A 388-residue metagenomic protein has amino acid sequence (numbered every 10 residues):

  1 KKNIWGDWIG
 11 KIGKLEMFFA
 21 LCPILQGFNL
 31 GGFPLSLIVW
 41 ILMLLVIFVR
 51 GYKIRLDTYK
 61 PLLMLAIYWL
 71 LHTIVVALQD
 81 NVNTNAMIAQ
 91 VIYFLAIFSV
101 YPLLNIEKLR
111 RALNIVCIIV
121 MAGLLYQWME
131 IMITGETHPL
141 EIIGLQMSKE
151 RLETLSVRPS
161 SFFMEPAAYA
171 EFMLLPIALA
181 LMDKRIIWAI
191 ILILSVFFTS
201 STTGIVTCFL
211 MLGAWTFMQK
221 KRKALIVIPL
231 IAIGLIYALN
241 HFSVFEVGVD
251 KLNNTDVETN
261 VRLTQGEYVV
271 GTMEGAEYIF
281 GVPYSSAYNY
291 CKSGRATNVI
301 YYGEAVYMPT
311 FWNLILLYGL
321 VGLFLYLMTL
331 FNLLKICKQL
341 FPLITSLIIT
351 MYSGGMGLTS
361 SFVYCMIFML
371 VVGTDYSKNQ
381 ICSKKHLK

Functional and structural regions predicted by a protein language model:
K1-L71, Y376-K388: Transmembrane signal-anchor hairpin modules in multi-pass inner-membrane enzymes, especially those that act on
N3, L212-F217, R222-V227, L314-T350: Hydrophobic transmembrane alpha-helices and their immediate junctions
W40-L44, P342-M351, G357-K388: Transmembrane alpha-helices of multi-pass inner-membrane enzymes
P61-L70, D80-L103: Aromatic-anchored transmembrane helix interface
N114-H138, T154-L155, S161-S200, I205-F217: Alpha-helical transmembrane segments of multi-pass inner-membrane proteins
I131, T216-T255: A membrane-periplasm/extracellular boundary helix in multi-pass inner-membrane enzymes that assemble envelope glycans
M132-R158, Y288-F311: Interfacial juxtamembrane loops and adjacent helix segments that form the catalytic/substrate-binding surfaces
K251-Y318: Long extracytoplasmic/lumenal interhelical loops at the membrane interface of multi-pass membrane proteins
